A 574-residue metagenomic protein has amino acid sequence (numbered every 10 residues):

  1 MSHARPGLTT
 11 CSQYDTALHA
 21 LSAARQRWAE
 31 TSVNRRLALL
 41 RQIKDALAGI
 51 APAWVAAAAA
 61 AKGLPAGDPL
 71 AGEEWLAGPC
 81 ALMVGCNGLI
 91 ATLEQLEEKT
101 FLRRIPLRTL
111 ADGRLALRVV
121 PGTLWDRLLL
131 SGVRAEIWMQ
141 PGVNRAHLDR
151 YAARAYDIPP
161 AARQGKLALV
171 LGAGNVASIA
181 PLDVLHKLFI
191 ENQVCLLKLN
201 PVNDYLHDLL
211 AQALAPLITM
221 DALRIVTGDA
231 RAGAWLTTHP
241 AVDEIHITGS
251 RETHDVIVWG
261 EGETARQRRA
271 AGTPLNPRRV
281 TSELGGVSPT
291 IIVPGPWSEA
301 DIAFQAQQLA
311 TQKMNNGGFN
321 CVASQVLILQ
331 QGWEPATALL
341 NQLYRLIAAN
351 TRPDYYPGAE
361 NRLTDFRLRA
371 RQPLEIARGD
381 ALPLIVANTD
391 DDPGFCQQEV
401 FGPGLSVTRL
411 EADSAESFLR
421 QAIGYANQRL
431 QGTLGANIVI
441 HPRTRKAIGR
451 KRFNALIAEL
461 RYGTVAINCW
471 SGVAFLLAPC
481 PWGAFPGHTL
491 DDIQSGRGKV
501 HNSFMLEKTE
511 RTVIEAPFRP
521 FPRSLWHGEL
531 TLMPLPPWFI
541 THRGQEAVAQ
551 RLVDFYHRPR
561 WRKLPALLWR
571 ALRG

Functional and structural regions predicted by a protein language model:
M1-R154, L199-P201, A213-I218, R543-A547 (+1 more regions): N-terminal Rossmann-like NAD(P)+-binding subdomain of aldehyde/semialdehyde dehydrogenases
T31, A38, P65, P69 (+10 more regions): Catalytic cores of nucleotide-enabled group-transfer and carboxylate-activating enzymes in metabolic and assembly-line
S32, L40, E191-V202, N276-P296 (+6 more regions): Short loop-to-beta-strand entry elements in the cores of soluble alpha/beta enzymes
A38, L419-T531: C-terminal core of ALDH-fold dehydrogenases
A135-S178, L182, E191: Active-site-adjacent "gating/activation" loops or surface patches in catalytic cores
L167, I179-R231: PLP-dependent aminotransferase-like
L167, P201, P216-V326, H488: Conserved NAD(P)+-binding/catalytic subdomain of aldehyde/semialdehyde dehydrogenases
G295, C321, L329-I438, A447-R450: NAD(P)-dependent aldehyde/semialdehyde dehydrogenase
